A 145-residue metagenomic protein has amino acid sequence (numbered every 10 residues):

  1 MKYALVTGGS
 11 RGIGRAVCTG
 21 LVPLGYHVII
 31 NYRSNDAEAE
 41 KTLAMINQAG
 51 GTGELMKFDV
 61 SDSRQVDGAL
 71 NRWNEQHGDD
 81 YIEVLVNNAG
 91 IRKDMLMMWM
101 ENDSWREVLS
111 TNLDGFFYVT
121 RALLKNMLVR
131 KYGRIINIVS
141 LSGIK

Functional and structural regions predicted by a protein language model:
S10-R11: Conserved glycine-rich cofactor-binding loop
Y26-E40: Conserved glycine-rich Rossmann-like NAD(P)H-binding loop of the short-chain dehydrogenase/reductase
D36, K57-A69, N102: The beta1-alpha1 cofactor-binding region of Rossmann-like NAD(H)/NADP(H)-dependent oxidoreductases
I82, L96-M97, S104-L109: Substrate-binding pocket helix/loop in short-chain dehydrogenase/reductase
N88-K93: Conserved NAD(P)H cofactor-binding loop of Rossmann-fold oxidoreductase domains
T120-R121: A short, exposed helix-loop element centered on a Lys and neighboring polar residues
I136-K145: Catalytic loop of short-chain dehydrogenase/reductase
